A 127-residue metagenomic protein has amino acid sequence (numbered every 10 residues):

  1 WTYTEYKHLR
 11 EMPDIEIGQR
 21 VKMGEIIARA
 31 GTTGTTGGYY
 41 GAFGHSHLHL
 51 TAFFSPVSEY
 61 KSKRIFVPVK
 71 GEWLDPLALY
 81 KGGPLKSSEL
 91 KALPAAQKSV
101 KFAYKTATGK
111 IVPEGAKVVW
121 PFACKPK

Functional and structural regions predicted by a protein language model:
T2-G24: Short histidine-centered loop motifs in beta-beta connectors
Y3, L9, T36-G41, R64-P68: Short, flexible coil/linker segments at or flanking structured domains
T4-K7, A28-R29, H49-T51: Structural recognition of the beta-strand scaffold that forms the well-ordered cores of secreted hydrolase catalytic
H8-E11, G34, A52-F54: A mature extracytoplasmic/lumenal domain signature
D14, T35-G37, V57-Y60: Conserved protein kinase catalytic core
I17-Q19, E25-R29, A52-F54: Internal, well-ordered interaction modules that form the hydrophobic cores of assembly/scaffold domains in eukaryotic
E25-H45: Flexible, gly/ser-rich surface segments that form the specificity/activation loops bordering the active-site cleft
F43-K127: Acidic, glycine-rich catalytic/binding loops that coordinate metals and/or anionic ligands
